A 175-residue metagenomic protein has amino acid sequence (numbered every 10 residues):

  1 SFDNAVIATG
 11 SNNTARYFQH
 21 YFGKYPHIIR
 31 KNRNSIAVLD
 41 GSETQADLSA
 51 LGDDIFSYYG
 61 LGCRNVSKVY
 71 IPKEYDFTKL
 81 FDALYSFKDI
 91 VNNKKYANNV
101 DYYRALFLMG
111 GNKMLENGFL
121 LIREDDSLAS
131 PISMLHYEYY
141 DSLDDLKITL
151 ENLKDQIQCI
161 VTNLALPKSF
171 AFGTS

Functional and structural regions predicted by a protein language model:
S1, Y21, Y75, A83-I90 (+1 more regions): Conserved C-terminal structural/oligomerization subdomain of aldehyde/semialdehyde dehydrogenase
F2-Q19: Active-site phosphate-binding strand-loop segment of PLP-dependent enzymes
D3-V6, S67, Q158: Conserved acidic residues
A15-P131: ALDH superfamily catalytic-core signature
